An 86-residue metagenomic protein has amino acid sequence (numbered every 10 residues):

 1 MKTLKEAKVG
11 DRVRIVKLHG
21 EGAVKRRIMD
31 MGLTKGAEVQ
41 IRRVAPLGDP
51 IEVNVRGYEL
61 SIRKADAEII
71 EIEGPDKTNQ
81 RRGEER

Functional and structural regions predicted by a protein language model:
M1-V9, V55, R82-E84: Ubiquitin-like/PB1-type beta-grasp interaction modules and other compact soluble beta-rich domains
K5, A37-E38, P46-V53, Y58-S61: Short histidine
V24-R27: Short alpha-helix capping/helix-loop boundary micro-motifs
M31-G32: A short glycine-leucine-enriched loop at secondary-structure breakpoints that most characteristically corresponds
I51-R86: C-terminal structural segments of small proteins and small subunits
